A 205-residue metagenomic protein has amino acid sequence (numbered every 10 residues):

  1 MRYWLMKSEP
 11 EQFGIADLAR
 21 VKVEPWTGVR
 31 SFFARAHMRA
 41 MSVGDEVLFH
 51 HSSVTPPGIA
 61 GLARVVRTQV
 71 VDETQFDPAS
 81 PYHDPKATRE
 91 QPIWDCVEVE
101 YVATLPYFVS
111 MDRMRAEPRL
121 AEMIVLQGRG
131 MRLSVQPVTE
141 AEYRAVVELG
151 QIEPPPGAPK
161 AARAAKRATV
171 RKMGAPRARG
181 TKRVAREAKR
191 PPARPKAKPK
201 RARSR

Functional and structural regions predicted by a protein language model:
M1-V43, E153, A161-R167, R171-R183 (+3 more regions): Compositionally biased, charged N-terminal/linker segments
M6, L62-V66, T139: GIY-YIG nuclease signature motif recognition
L48-F49, R64: Hydrophobic beta-strand signal
H50-P56: Short, charged beta-turn/beta-strand-edge "cap" motif at the junction between a beta-strand and an adjacent loop
P57-G61: Classical protein tyrosine phosphatase
R64-L133: Aromatic- and Lys/Arg-enriched surface recognition patch
T104, R119, M131-A158: Charge/polar-rich, low-complexity and marginally structured segments
R205: RNA-binding accessory domains that recognize and position tRNA/RNA substrates
